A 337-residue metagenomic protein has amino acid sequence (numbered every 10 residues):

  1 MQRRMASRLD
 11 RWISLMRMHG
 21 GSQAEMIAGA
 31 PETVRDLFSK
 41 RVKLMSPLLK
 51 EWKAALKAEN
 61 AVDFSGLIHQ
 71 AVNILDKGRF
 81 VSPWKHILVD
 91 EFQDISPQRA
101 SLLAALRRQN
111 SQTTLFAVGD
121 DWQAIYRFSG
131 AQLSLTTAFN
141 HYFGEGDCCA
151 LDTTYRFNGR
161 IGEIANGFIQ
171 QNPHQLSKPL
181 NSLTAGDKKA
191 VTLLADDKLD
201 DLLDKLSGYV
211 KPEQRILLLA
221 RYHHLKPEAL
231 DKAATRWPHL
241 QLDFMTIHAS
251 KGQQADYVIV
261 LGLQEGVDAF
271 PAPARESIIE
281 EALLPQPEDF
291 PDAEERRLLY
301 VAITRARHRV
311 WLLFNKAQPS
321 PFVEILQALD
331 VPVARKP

Functional and structural regions predicted by a protein language model:
M1-V62: A basic/glycine-biased coupling hinge at the interface between accessory DNA-binding modules
D36-S134, T153, G252: Conserved helicase NTPase motor core
D63, C148-T153, L313-F314: Phosphate-binding beta-loop-alpha motif at adenosine-nucleotide cofactor sites
H86, P212, P238-Q241, S250-K316 (+1 more regions): Conserved helicase C-terminal RecA-like lobe
A100-K188, A334: Conserved RecA-like helicase ATPase core segment that couples NTP binding/hydrolysis to strand translocation
V118-W122, F128-L133, T153-Y155, A220-H223 (+3 more regions): A short beta-strand-to-loop transition that corresponds to the Sensor-1 phosphate-sensing loop of AAA+ P-loop ATPases
A124-R127, F157-E163, Q170-Q171, P227-E228 (+3 more regions): Switch/connector loops and helix/strand junctions flanking conserved nucleotide-binding motifs in nucleotide-processing
E145-D147, T153-L240, P291-A293: Helicase P-loop NTPase motor core
